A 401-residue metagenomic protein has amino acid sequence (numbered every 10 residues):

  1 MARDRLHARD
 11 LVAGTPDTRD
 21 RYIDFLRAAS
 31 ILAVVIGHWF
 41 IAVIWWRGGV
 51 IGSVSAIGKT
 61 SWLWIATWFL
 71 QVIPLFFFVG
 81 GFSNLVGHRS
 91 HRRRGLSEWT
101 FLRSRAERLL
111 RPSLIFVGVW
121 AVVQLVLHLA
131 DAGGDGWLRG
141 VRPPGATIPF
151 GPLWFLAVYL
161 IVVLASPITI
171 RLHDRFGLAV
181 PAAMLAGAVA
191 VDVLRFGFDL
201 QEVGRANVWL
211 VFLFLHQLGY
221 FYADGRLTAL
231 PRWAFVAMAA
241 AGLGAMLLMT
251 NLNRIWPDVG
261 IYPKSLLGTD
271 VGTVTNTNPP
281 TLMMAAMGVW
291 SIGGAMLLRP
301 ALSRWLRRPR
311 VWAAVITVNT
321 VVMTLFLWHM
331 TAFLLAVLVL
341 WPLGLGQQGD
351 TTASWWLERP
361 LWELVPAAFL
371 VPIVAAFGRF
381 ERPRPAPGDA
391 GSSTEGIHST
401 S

Functional and structural regions predicted by a protein language model:
A2-S401: Alpha-helical transmembrane segments and their immediate juxtamembrane cytosolic regions
